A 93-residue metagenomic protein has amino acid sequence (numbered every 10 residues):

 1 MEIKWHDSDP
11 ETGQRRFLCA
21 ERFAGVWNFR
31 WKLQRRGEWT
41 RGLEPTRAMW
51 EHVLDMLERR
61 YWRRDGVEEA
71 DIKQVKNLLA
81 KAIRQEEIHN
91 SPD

Functional and structural regions predicted by a protein language model:
M1-I3, A24, E51-H52: Domain-level signature for proteins that mediate thiol-based redox and metal-cofactor handling
M1-T12, L33-G37, H89-D93: Negatively charged, low-complexity tracts enriched in Asp/Glu with abundant Ser/Thr
D9-P10, A24-V26, A70: A general, composition-driven signal for non-globular sequence regions
G13-F17: Short, surface-exposed coil-to-beta transition loops
C19-G37: Short beta-strand segments and strand-loop junctions that repeat across beta-rich extracellular domains
R36-D93: Mixed-charge, Lys/Arg-enriched low-complexity segments
